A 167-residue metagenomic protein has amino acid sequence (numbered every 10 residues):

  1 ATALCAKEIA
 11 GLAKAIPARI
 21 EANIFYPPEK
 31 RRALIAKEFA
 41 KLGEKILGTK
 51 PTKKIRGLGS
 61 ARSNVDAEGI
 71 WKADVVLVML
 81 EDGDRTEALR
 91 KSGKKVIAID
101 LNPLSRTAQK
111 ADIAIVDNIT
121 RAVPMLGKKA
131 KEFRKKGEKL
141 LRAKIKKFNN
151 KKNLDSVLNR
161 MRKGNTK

Functional and structural regions predicted by a protein language model:
A1-K7, Y26-K30, D82-D84: Gly/Ser/Thr-rich loops at beta-strand to alpha-helix junctions that form or flank small-molecule/cofactor-binding
E8-R62: Long, charge-dense
E21, L77, K95-I99, I113-I115: Hydrophobic/aromatic beta-strand patches that form the interior of the parallel beta-sheet core in alpha/beta enzyme
A22, Y26-R31, P103-T107, R121-V123: Short gly/pro/ser/thr-enriched loop/turn and capping motifs at secondary-structure boundaries
T52-W71, L77-D84: Active-site glycine-rich loop that binds ribose-phosphate moieties when present
W71-K72, K110: Alpha-helix C-terminal capping/helix-to-coil transition sites in glycosyltransferase folds
G83-L104: A short, gly/pro- and small-residue-rich
R106-K167: C-terminal functional extensions of proteins
